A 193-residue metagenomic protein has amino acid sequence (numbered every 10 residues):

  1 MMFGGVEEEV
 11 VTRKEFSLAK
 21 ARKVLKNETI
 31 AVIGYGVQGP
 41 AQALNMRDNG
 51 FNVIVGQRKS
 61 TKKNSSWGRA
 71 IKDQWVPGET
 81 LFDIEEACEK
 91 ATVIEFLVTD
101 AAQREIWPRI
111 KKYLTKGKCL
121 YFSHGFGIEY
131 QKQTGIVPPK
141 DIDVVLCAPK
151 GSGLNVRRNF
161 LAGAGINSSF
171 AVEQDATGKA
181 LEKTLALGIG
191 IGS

Functional and structural regions predicted by a protein language model:
M1-G78: NAD(P)+-binding Rossmann beta1-loop-alpha1 motif at the extreme N-terminus of oxidoreductases
K26-E28, N49-N52, E89-V93, T115-K118 (+3 more regions): Short coil/turn connectors at secondary-structure junctions
G36, P40, N64, L81 (+4 more regions): Electropositive phosphate-/nucleotide-binding environments in soluble metabolic enzymes
A43-L44, W67, R104, P108-K111 (+1 more regions): Predominant activation on well-ordered alpha-helical scaffold segments within soluble catalytic domains
L44-N45, N49, F82-E86, N155-A164: Short, flexible, solvent-exposed loop/turn segments with mixed acidic/basic and small polar residues
N49, D73, Y113, T184-I191: Change "in soluble alpha/beta enzymes" to "in soluble alpha/beta proteins
K62, D73-E129, V137-S152: Rossmann-like NAD(P)-binding element
Y121-S193: Rossmann-fold dinucleotide-binding core
